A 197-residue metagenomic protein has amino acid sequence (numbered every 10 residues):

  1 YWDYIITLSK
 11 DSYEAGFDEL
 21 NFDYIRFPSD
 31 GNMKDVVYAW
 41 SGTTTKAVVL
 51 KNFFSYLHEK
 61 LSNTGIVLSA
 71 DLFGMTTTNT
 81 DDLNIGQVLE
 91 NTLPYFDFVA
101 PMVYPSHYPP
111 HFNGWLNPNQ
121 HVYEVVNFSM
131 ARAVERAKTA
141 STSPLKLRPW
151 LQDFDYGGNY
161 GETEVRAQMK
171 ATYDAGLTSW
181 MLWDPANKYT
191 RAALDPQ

Functional and structural regions predicted by a protein language model:
Y1-I25, K60, N84, V88-Y95: An active-site-proximal structural segment forming one wall of the substrate-binding cleft that immediately precedes
Y1-T7, T78-D81, Q152-E162: Active-site mouth loops of central-metabolism enzymes
D11-E19, N52-L68, Y95, R132-L145 (+1 more regions): A structural motif corresponding to the C-terminal end of an alpha-helix and its immediate exit/capping segment
A15-T45: Active-site-proximal loop/short-helix segments that contain or immediately flank catalytic acid/base residue(s)
N21-F22, P28, T45-I85, V126 (+1 more regions): Aromatic-lined carbohydrate-recognition surfaces of secreted/lumenal glycan-active proteins
M33-K51, G114-H121: Glycine-rich tight-turn/loop motif centered on a GG-T
F96-P110, N119-Q197: Substrate-binding cleft of secreted/luminal carbohydrate-active enzymes
